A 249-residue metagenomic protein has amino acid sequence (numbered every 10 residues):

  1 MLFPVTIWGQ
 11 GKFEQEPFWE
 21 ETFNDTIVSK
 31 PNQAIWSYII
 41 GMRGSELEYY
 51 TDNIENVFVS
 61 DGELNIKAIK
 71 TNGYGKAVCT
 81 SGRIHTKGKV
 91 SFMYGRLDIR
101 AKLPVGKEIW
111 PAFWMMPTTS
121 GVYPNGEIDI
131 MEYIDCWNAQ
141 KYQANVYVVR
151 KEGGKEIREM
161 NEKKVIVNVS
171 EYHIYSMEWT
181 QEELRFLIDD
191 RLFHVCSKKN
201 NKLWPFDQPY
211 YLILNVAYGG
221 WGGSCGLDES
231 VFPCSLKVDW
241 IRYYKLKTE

Functional and structural regions predicted by a protein language model:
M1-K12: Bacterial Sec-dependent N-terminal signal peptides
Q10-E249: GH16 jelly-roll
